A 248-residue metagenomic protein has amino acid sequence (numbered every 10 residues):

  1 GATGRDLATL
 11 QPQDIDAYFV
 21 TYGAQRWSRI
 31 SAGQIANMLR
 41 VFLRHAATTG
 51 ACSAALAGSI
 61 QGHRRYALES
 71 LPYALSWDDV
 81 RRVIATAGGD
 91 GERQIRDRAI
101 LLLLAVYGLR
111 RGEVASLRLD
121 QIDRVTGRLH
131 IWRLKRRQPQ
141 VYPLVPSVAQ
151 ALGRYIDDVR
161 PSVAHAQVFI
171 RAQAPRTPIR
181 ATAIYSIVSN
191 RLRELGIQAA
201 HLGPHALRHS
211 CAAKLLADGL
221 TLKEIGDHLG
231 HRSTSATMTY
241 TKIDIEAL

Functional and structural regions predicted by a protein language model:
G1-L248: Conserved catalytic core of the tyrosine transesterase superfamily
